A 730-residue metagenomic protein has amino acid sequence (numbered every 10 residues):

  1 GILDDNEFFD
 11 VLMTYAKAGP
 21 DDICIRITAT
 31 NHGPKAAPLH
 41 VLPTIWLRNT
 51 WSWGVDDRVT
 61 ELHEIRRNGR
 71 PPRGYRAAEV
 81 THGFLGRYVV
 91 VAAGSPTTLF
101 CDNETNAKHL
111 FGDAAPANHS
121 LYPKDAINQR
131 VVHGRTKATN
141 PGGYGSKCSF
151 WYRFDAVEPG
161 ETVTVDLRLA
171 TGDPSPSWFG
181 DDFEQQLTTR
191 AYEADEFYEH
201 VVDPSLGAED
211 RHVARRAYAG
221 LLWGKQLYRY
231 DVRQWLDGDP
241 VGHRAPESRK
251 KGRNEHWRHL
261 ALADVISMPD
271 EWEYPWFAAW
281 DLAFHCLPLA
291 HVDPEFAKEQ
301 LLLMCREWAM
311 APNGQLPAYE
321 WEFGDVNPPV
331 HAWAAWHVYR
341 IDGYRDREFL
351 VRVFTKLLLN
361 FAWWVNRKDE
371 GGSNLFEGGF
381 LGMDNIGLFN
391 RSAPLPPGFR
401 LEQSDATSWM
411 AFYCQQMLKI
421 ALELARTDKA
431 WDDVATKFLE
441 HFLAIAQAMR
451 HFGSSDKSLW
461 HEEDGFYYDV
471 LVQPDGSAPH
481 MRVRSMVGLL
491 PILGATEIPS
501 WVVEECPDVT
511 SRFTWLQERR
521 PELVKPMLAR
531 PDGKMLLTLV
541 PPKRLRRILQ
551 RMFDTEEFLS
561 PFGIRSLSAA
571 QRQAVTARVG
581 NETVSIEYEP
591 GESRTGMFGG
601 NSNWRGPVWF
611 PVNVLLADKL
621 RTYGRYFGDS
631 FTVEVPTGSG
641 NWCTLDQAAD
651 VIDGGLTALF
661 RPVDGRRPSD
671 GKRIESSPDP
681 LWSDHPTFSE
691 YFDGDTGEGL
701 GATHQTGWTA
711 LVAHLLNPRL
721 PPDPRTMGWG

Functional and structural regions predicted by a protein language model:
G1-G730: Acidic, mature catalytic/reactive cores of soluble proteins
